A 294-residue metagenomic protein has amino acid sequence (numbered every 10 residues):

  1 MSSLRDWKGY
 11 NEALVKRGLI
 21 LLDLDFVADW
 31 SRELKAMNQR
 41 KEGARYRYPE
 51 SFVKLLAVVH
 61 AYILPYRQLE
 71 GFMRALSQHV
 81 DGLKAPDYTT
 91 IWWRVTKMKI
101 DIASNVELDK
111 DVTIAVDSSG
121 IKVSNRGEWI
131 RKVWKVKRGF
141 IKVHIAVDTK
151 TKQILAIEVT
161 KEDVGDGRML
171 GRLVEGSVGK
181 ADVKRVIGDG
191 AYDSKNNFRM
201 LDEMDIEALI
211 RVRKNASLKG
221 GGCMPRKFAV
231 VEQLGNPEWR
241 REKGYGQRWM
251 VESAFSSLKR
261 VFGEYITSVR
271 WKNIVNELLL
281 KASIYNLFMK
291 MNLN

Functional and structural regions predicted by a protein language model:
M1-E42, L55, I100-D101, N105-K110 (+1 more regions): Charged, often Cys/His-bearing segments associated with DNA-binding zinc-finger transcription factors
M1-S3, G190-R260: Helix-centered, glycine/charged polyanion-binding patches within enzymatic domains that contact phosphate-containing
L14-K16, I20, E33, N125 (+4 more regions): Short, function-defining helix-loop hinge/capping sites that tune catalysis or transport
N38-L64, G71, L83-E207, R213-K214 (+3 more regions): Polybasic low-complexity intrinsically disordered regions
V58-A61, P237-N294: Basic, amphipathic alpha-helical segments enriched in Lys/Arg and hydrophobic/aromatic residues
P65-F72, P225-V231: Short, compositionally biased low-complexity segments
L76-S77: Short edge-strand/loop segments of extracellular domains
